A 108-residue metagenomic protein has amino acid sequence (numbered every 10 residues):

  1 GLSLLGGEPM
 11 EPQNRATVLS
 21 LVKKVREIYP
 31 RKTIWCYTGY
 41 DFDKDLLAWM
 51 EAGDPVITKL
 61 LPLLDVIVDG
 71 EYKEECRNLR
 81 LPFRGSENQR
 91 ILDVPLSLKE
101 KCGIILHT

Functional and structural regions predicted by a protein language model:
G1-P55, K59: Conserved Radical SAM active-site core
P9, D41-K44, I67, K101-T108: Conserved strand-turn element in the central/C-terminal portion of the radical SAM core barrel that lines
Q13, D43-L46, E75-N78, K99-K101: Short, well-ordered, mixed-charge alpha-helical segments that flank or form enzyme active sites
L21-R26, R77-T108: P-loop/Walker A phosphate-binding loop and immediately adjacent motor/lid segment at beta-alpha junctions
T38, E71, P95: Residues at the C-termini of beta-strands that transition into short coil/loop
W49-C76: Structural recognition of alpha->loop->beta junctions
